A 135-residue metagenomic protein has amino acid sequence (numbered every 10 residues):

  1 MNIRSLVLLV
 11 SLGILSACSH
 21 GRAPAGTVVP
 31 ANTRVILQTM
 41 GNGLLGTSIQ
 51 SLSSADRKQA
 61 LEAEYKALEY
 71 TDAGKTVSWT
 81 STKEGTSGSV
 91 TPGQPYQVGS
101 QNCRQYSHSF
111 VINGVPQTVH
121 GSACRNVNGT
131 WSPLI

Functional and structural regions predicted by a protein language model:
M1-V7: Bacterial N-terminal signal peptides that target proteins for export
I14-A17: C-terminal motif of bacterial Sec signal peptides marking the signal peptidase cleavage site
S19-R22: Bacterial signal peptide processing site
P24-L52: Post-signal peptide N-terminal segment of mature Sec-exported envelope proteins
N42-I135: Intrinsically disordered, glycine/charged-rich N-terminal periplasmic/extracytoplasmic linker segments that lie
